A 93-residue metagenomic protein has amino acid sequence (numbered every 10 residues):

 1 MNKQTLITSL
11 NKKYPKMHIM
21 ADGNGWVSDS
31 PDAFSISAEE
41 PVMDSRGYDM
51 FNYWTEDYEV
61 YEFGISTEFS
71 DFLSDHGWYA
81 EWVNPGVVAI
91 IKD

Functional and structural regions predicted by a protein language model:
M1-S45: Charged, low-complexity intrinsically disordered tails and linkers
H18, P85-D93: Accessory recognition modules or surfaces
V27-V83, K92: Acidic, low-complexity, intrinsically disordered interaction modules
